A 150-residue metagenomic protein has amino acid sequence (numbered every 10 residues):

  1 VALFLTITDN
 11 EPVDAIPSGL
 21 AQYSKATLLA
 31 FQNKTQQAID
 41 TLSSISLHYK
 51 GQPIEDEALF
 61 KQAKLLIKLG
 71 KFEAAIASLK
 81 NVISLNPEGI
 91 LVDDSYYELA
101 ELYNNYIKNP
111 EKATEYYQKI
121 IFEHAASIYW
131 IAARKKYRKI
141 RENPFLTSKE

Functional and structural regions predicted by a protein language model:
V1-E150: Acidic, polar-rich low-complexity tracts and alpha-helical solenoid repeat scaffolds
